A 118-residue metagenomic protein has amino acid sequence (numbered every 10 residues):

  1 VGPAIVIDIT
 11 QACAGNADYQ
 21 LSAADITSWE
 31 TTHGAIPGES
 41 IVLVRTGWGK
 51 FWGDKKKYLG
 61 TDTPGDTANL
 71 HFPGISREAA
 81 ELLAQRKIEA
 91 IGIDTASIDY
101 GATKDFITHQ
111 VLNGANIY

Functional and structural regions predicted by a protein language model:
V1-Y118: Active-/binding-site microenvironments in catalytic and ligand-binding cores
